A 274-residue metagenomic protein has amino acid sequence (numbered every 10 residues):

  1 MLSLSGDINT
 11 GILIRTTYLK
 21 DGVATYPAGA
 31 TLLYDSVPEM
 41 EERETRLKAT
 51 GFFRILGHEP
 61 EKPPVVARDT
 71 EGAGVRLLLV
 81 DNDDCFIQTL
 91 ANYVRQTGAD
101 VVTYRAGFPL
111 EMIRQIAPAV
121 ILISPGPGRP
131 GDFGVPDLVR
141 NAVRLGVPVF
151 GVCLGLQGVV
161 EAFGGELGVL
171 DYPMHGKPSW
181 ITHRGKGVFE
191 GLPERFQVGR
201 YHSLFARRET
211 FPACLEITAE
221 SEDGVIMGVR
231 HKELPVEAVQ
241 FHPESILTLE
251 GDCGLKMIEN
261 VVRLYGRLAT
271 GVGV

Functional and structural regions predicted by a protein language model:
M1-K62: Conserved hydrophobic core element of enzyme catalytic domains
T70-R76: A short, charged/proline- and glycine-enriched loop that marks the coil->beta-strand transition at the N-terminal
R76-D83: Conserved acidic segment of CheY-like receiver
D83, Q115-G191, R195-Q197, I258: Cysteine-nucleophile active-site neighborhood
Q96-M112: A short, well-structured beta->alpha microelement
G185-L234: Catalytic beta-strand/loop cores that center a nucleophilic Ser/Cys/Thr and support acyl-enzyme chemistry
S245-V274: Acyltransferase
